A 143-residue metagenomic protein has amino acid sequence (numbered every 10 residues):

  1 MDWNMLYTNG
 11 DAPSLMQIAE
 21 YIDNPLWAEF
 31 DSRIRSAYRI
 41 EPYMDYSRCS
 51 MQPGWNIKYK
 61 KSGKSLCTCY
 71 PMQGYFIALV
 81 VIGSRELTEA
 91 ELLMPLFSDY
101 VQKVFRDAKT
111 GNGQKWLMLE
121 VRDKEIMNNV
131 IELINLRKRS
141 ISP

Functional and structural regions predicted by a protein language model:
M1-P143: Charge-dense, helix-prone N-terminal extensions
